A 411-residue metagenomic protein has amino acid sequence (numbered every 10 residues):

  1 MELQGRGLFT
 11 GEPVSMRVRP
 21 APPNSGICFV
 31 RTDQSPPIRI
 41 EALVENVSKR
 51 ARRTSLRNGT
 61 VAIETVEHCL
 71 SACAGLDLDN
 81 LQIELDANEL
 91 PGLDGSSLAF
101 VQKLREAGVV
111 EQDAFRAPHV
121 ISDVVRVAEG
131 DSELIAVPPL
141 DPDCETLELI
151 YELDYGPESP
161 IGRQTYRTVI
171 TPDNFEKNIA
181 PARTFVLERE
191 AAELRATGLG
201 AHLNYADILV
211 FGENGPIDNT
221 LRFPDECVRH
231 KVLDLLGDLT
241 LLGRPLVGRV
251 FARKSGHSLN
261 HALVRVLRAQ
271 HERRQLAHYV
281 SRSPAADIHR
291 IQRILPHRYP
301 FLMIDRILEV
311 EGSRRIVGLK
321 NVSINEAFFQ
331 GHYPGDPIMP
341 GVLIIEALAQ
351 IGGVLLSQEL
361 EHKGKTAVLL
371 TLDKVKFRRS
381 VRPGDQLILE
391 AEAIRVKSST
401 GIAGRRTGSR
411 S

Functional and structural regions predicted by a protein language model:
M1-D79, E84-Y279: C-terminal regulatory domains involved in ligand/effector binding and gene-expression control
V14, I83, L149-Y151, G318 (+2 more regions): Hydrophobic residues positioned within well-ordered beta-strands of beta-sheet architectures
T60, V368-D373: Short, structured beta-strand/loop micro-motifs enriched in basic residues and often containing a Trp
D86, A391-E392: Well-ordered alpha/beta subsegment
R229-L242, I338-G364: Active-site helix/loop of acyl-thioester processing domains in fatty-acid/polyketide metabolism, spanning hotdog-fold
R273-I338, Q358, K363-T366, R378-R382 (+1 more regions): Non-catalytic linker/capping segments at the edges of enzyme domains
A393, T407-S409: Hydrophobic beta-strand positions in extracellular immunoglobulin-like domains
